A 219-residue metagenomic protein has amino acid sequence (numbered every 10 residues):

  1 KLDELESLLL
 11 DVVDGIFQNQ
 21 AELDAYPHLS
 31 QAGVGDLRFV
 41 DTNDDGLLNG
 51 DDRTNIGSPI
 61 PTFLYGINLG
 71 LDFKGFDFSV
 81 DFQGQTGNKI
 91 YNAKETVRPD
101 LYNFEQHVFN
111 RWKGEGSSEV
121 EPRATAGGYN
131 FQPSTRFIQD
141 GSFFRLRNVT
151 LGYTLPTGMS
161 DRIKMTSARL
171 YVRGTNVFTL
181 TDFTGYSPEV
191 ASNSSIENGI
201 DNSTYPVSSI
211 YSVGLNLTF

Functional and structural regions predicted by a protein language model:
K1-D36, Q85-R169, R173-T175: Extracytoplasmic gating/loop element in the C-terminal half of outer-membrane beta-barrel translocons and assembly
G15, G33, D41-D52: Acidic, glycine-anchored loop motifs typical of Ca2+
F63, K74-F76, S142, K164-A168 (+1 more regions): Outer-envelope beta-barrel architecture signal
D72, Q83-Q85, R173-V177, T218: Outer-membrane beta-barrel pore domains and translocons
G75-S79, G158-M159: Repeated loop/turn-to-beta-strand initiation elements of outer-membrane beta-barrel proteins
V80, L170-V172, L215: Membrane-embedded beta-strand positions of outer-membrane beta-barrel proteins
E95-F104, D182-S195: Flexible, surface-exposed loop regions and adjacent strand-edge segments of Gram-negative outer-membrane beta-barrel
Y153, V207-F219: Outer-membrane beta-barrel "beta-signal"
